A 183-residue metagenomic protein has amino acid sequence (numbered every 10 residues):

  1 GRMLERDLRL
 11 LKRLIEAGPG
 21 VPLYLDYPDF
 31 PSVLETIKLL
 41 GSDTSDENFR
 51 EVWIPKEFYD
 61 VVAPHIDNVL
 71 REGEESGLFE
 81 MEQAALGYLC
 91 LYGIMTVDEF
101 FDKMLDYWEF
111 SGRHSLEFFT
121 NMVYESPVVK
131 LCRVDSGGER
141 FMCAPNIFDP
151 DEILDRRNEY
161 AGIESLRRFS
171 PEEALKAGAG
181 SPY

Functional and structural regions predicted by a protein language model:
R2-Y27, E82-W108: Short amphipathic alpha-helical interface segments
L10, P19-F30, S42-T44, N48-E72 (+1 more regions): Long, low-complexity intrinsically disordered regions
V21-D46, F110-Y124: Short amphipathic alpha-helical interaction segments
E35-V52, E57-V61, Y124-E139: A short, conserved structural fragment
P55-L91, N146-L175: Short, amphipathic alpha-helical interaction segments positioned at domain boundaries
E72, L91-G93, D102-Y124: Non-globular targeting/processing and membrane-anchoring segments
H114-Y183: Long, charge-rich C-terminal accessory regions
